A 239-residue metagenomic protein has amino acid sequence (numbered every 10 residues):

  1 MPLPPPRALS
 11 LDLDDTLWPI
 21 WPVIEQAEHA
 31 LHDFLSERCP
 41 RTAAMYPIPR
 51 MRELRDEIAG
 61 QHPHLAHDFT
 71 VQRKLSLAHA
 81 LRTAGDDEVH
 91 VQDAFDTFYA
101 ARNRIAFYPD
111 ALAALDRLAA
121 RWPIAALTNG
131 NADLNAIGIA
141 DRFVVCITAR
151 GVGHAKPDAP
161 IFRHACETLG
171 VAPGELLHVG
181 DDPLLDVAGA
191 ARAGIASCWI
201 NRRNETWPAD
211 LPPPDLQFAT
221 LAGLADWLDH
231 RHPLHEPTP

Functional and structural regions predicted by a protein language model:
M1-L9, W21-P22, D86, L112-A125 (+1 more regions): Asp-based, Mg2+/Mn2+-dependent phosphohydrolase catalytic module
P2-P109: N-terminal helical cap/lid subdomain that shapes the substrate entry/recognition surface in HAD-like hydrolases
